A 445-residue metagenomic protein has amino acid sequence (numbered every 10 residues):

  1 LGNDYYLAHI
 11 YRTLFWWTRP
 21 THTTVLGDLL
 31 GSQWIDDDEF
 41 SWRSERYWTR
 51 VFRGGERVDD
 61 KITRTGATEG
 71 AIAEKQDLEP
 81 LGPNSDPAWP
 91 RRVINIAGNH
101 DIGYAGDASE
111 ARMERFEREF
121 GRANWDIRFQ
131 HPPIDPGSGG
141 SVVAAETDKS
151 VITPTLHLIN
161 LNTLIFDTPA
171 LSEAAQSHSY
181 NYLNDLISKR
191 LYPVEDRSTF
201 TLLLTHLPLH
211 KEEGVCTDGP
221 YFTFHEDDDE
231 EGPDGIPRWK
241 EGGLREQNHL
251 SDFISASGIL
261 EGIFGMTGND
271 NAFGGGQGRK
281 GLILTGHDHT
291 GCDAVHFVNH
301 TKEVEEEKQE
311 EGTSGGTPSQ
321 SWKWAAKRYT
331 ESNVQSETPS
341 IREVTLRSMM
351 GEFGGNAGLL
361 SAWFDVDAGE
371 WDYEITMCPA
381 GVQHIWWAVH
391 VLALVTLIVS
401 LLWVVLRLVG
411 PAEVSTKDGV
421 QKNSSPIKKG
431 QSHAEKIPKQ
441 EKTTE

Functional and structural regions predicted by a protein language model:
G2-H22, L30-D37: N-terminal carbohydrate-binding/catalytic regions of secreted carbohydrate-active enzymes
T24-V25, N95, L203, L284: Residue-level marker for buried hydrophobic side chains located in beta-strands that build the well-ordered beta-sheet
G27-D28, G98-N99, H206, G286-H287: Active-site glycine-centered loops adjacent to acidic/histidine catalytic or metal-binding residues that shape
W34-D196, F222-E230, D293, T317-W324 (+1 more regions): Extended active-site neighborhood of metal-dependent phosphoesterases/phosphodiesterases
D37, A105-E110, E213-D218, V295-V298 (+1 more regions): Short aromatic-enriched loop/helix-cap "lid" or pocket-rim segments at secondary-structure transitions that line
S141-N160, P169-V298: His/acidic metal-ligating clusters that form di-metal
R279-G281, T290-K417: Binuclear metal-dependent phosphoesterase catalytic core
V414-E445: Non-transmembrane, juxtamembrane loop and terminal tail segments of multi-pass eukaryotic membrane proteins
